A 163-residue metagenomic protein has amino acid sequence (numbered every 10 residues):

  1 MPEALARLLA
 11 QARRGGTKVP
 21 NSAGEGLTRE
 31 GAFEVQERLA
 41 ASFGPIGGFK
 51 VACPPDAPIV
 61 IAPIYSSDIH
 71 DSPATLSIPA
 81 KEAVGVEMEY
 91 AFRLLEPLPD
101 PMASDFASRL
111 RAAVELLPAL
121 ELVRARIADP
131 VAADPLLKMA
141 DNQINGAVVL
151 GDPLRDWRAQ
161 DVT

Functional and structural regions predicted by a protein language model:
P2-T163: Catalytic-core "active-site belt" of small-molecule-metabolizing enzymes, emphasizing His/Asp/Glu-rich regions
